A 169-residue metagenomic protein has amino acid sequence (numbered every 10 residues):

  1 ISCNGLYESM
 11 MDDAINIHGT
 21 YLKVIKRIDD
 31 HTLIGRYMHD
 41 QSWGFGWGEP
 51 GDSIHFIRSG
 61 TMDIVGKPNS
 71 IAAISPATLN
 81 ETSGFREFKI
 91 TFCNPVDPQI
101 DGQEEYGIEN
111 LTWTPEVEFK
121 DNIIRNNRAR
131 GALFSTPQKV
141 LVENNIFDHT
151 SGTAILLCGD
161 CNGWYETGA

Functional and structural regions predicted by a protein language model:
I1, I25-S42, N144-A169: Long amphipathic alpha-helical scaffold regions
S2-C3, M11, P115-E118, T136-V142: Short "repeat-start/strand-capping" segments in structured domains, especially the N-termini of parallel beta-helix
L6-I17, K26-R27, R128-S135, S151-C158: Short glycine/acidic-rich loop motifs that flank beta-strands on beta-rich extracellular proteins
T32-Y37, S75-I100: A generic structural motif
W43-S83: Ser/Thr/Gly-rich low-complexity blocks that favor extended beta-strand/coil architectures
P95-T114: Surface-exposed interaction regions enriched in Ser/Thr/Asp/Glu that occur as long low-complexity tracts or repetitive
G107-N110, A129-G131, D160-G168: Short, contiguous acidic/charged loop-to-helix segments that flank catalytic cores in large enzymes
